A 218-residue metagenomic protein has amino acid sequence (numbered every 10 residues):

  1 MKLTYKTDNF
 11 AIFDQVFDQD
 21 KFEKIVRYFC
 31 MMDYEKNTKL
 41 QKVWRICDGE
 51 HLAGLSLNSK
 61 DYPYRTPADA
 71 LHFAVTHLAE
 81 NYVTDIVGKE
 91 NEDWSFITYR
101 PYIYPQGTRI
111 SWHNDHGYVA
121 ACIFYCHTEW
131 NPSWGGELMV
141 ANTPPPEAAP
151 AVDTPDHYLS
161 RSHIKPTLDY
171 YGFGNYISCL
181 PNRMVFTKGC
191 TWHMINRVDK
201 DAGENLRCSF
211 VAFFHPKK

Functional and structural regions predicted by a protein language model:
M1-I86: Non-heme Fe(II)/2-oxoglutarate
N81, D85, K89, C126-E129: Short hydrophobic alpha-helical module
E92-K217: Catalytic core of non-heme Fe(II) oxygenases with the double-stranded beta-helix
